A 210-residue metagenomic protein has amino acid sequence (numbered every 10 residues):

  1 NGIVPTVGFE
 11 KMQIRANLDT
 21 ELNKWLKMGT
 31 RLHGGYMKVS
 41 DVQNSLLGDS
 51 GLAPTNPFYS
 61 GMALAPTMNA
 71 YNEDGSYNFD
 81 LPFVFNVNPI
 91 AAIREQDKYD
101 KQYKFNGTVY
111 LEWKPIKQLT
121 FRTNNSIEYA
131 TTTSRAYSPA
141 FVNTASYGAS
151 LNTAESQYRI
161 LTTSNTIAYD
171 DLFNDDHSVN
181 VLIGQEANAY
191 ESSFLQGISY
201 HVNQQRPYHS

Functional and structural regions predicted by a protein language model:
V4-P5, Q13, N17-K104, N124-S210: Surface-exposed loop/interface segments of Gram-negative outer-membrane beta-barrel transport/assembly proteins
E112-K117: Long hydrophobic segments that form regular secondary structure
F121: Anion-binding catalytic surfaces of enzymes that hydrolyze or transfer phosphate/sulfate esters
